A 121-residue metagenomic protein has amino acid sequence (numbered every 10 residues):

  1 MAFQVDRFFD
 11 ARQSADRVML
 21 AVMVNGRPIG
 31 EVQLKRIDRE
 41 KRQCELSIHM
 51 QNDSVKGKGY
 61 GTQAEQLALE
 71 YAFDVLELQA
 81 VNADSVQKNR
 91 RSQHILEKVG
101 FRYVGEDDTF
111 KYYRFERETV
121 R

Functional and structural regions predicted by a protein language model:
M1-R17: Active-site rim helix/loop that mediates acceptor-substrate recognition in acyltransferases
M19-R121: Acyl-donor (CoA/ACP) binding surface of acyl/acetyltransferases
